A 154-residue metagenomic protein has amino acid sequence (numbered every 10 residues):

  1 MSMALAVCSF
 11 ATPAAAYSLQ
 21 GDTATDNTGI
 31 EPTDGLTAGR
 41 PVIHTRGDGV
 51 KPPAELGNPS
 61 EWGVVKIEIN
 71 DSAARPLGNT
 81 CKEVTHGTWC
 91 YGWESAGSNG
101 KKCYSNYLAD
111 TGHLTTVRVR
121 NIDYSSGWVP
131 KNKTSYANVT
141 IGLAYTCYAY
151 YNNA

Functional and structural regions predicted by a protein language model:
M1-E83: N-terminal prepro-regions of secreted/extracellular proteins
E68-A154: Mature secreted bioactive peptide module from preproproteins
